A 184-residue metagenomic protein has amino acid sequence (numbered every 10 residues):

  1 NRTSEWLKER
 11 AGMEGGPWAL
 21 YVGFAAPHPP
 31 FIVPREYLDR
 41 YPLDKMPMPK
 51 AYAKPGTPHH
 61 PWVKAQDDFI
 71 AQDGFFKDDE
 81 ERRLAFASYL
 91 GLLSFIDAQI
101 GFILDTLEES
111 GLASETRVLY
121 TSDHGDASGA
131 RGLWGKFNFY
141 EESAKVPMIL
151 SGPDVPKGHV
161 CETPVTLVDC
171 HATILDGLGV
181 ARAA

Functional and structural regions predicted by a protein language model:
N1, W6-T166, G177-A183: Active-site-proximal cap/lid insertion segments
L167, H171: Zinc-coordinating Cys/His ligand positions in small cysteine/histidine-rich zinc-finger domains
